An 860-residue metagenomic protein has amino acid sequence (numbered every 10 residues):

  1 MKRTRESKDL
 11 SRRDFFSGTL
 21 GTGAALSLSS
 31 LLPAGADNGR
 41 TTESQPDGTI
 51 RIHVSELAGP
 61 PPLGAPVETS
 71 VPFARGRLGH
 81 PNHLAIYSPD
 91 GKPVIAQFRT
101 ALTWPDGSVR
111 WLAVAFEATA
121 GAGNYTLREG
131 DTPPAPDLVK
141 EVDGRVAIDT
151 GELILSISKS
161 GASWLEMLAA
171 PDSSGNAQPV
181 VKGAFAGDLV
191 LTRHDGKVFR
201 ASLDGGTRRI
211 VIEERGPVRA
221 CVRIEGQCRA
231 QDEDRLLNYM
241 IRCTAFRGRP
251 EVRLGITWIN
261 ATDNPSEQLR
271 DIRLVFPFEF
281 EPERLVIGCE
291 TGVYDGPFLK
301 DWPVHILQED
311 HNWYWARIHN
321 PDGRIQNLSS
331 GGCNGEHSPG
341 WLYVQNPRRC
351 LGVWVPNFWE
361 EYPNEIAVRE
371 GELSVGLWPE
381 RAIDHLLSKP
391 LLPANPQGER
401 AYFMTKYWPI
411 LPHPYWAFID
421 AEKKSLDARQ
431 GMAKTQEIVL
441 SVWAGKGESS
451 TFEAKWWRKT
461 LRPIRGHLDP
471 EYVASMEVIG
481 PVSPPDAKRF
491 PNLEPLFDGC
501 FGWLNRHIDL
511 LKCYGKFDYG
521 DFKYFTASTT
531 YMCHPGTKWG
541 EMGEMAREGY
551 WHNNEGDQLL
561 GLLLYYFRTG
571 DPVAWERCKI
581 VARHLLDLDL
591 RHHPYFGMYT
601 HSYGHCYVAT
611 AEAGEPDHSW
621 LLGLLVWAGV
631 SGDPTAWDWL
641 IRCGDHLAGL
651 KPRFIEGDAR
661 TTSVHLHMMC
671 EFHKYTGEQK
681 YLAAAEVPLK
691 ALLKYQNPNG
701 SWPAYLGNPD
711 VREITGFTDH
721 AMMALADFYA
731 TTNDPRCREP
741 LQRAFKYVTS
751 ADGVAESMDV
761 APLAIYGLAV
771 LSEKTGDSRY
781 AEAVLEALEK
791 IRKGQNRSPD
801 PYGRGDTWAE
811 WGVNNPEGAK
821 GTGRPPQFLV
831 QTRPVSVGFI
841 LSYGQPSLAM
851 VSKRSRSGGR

Functional and structural regions predicted by a protein language model:
K2-G23: N-terminal secretory signal peptides and thylakoid transit peptides that target proteins across membranes
D9, S30-R51: C-terminal segment of N-terminal export signals and the immediately downstream linker at the start of the mature
E56-H80, L269-P277: Surface-exposed beta-strand/loop patches in extracellular or lumenal glycoproteins
P134-S163, P297, S449-L564, R568 (+2 more regions): An acidic-aromatic substrate-binding cleft motif
R145-P470, Y550-N553, E615: Beta-strand/loop-rich accessory regions of lumenal/periplasmic or secreted enzymes, predominantly carbohydrate-active
C228, T257-A261, V439-W443, Q558-V573 (+7 more regions): Well-ordered alpha-helical scaffold segments within catalytic/enzyme domains
S449-E471, K488, N492, L496 (+4 more regions): Terminal, non-catalytic domain-edge segments
C500-G515, R577-H593, T635-I655, A683-P703 (+2 more regions): Long, well-ordered core segments of solenoidal/helical folds
